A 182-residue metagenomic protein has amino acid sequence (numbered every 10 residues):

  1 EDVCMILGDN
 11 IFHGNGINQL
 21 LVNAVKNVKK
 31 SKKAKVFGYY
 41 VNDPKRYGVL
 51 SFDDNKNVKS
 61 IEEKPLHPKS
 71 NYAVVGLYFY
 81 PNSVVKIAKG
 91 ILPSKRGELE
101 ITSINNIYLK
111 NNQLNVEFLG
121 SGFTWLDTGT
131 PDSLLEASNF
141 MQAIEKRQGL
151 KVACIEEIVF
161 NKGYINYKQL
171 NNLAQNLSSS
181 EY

Functional and structural regions predicted by a protein language model:
E1-D54, F79-N82, I87-I91: Conserved beta-loop-beta/alpha segment of the NTase-like Rossmann-fold superfamily that binds/positions NTPs
C4, V25-K26, N57-E157, K168-Q169: Catalytic-core segments of class I nucleotidyltransferases/pyrophosphorylases that form NMP-activated intermediates
G16-I17, K69-L77, L177-Y182: Short flexible/disordered coil segments
K45-V49, W125-G129, K162: Short, solvent-exposed polar/charged micro-motifs at secondary-structure junctions
I165, Q169-Y182: Short, amphipathic C-terminal "tail helix"
